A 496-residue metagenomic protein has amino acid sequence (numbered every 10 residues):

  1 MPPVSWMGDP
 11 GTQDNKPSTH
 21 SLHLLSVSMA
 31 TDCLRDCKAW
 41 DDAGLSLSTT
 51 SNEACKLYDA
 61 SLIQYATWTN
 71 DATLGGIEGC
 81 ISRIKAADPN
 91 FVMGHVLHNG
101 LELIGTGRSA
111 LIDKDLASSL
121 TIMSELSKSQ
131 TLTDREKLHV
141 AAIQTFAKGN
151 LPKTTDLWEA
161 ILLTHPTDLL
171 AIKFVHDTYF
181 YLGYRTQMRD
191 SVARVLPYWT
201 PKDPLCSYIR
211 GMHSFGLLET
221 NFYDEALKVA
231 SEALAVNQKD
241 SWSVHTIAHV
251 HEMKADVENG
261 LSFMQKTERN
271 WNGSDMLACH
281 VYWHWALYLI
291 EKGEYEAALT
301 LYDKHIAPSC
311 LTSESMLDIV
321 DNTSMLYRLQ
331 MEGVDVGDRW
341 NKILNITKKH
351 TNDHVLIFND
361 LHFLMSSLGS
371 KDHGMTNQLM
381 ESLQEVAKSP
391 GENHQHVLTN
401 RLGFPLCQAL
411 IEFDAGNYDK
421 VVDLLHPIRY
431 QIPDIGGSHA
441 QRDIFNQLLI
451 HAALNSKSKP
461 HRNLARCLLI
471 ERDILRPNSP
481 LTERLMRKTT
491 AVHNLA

Functional and structural regions predicted by a protein language model:
A30, C55, I63-G79, A86-N90 (+4 more regions): Inter-helical turn/loop elements of alpha-helical hairpins
N52, D59, I63, L97 (+13 more regions): "A position-specific structural signal for the A-helix of alpha-solenoid helical repeats
W68, G105, K148-G149, L182 (+8 more regions): Structural motif corresponding to the intra-repeat A-B loop/turn of tetratricopeptide repeats
N70-G75, L151, R185, Y223 (+5 more regions): TPR-repeat structural position
S82-A87, S124-Q130, E159-P166, R194-D203 (+7 more regions): Solenoid-like repeat scaffolds
Y282-K348, D360-H362: A conserved active-site cap/scaffold subdomain adjacent to cofactor or substrate pockets
K388, P405, F413-A496: C-terminal non-catalytic interaction modules
